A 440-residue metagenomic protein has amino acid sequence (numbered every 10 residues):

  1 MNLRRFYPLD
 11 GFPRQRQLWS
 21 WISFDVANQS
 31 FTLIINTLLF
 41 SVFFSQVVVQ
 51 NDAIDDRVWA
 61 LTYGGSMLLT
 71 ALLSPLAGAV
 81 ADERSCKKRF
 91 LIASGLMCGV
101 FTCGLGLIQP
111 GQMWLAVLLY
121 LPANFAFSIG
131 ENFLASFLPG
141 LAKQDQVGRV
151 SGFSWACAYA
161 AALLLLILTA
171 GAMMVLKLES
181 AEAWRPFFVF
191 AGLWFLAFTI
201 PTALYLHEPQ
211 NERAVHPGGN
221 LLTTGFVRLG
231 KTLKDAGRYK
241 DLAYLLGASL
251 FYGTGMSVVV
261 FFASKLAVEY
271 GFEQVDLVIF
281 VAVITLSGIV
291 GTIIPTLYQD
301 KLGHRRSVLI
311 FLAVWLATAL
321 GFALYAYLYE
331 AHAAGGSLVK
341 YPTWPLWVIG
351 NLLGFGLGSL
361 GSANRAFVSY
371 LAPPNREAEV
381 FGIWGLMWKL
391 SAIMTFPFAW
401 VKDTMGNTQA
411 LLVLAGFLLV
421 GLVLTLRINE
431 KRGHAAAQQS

Functional and structural regions predicted by a protein language model:
N2-L18, E208-L246: Juxtamembrane intracellular "pre-TM" segments in multi-pass secondary transporters
F6-M67, D241-A248, Y252-F280: Helix-loop boundary and gating motifs at the non-cytosolic
L72-C86, V290-H304, K402-D403: Helix-to-loop junctions at the C-terminal end of transmembrane segments in multipass secondary transporters
A81-G95, D300-W315: Cytoplasmic membrane-interface "Motif A"-like loop-to-helix N-cap segments of 12-TM Major Facilitator Superfamily
G95-G111, A313-V339: C-terminal ends and interior cores of transmembrane alpha-helices in multi-pass membrane transporters/permeases
F101, Q112-G130, A333-S359: Hydrophobic core of transmembrane alpha-helices in multi-pass small-molecule transporters, especially MFS/SLC-type
I129-A142, S359-A372: Intracellular juxtamembrane helix-capping segments at the cytosolic ends of symmetry-related transmembrane helices
S151-A172, G385-T395: Glycine-rich segments within core transmembrane alpha-helices of 12-TM secondary carriers
